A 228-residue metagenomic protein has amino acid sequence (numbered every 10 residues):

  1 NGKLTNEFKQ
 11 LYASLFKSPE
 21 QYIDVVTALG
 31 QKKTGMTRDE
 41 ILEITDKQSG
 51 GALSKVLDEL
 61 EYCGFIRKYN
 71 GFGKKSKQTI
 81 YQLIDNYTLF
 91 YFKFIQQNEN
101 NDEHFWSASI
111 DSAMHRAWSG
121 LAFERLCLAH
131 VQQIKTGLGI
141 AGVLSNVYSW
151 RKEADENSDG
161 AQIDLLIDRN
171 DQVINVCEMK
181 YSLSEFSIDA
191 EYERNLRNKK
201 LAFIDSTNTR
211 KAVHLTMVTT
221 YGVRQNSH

Functional and structural regions predicted by a protein language model:
N1-K93: Interdomain hinge/linker elements that couple catalytic modules in large macromolecular machines
F72-K74, T79-H228: A cross-kingdom feature that marks ATP-driven nucleic-acid transaction machinery
